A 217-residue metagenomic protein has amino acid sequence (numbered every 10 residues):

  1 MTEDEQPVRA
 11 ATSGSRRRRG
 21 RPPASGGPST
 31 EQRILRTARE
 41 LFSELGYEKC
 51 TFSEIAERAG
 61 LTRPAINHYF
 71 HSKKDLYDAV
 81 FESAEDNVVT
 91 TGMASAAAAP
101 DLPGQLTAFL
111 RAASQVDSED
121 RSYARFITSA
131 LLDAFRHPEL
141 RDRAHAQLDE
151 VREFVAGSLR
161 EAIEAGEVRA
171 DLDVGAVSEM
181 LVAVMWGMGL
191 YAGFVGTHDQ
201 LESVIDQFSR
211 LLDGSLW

Functional and structural regions predicted by a protein language model:
M1-R21, A108-V116, R152-E153, G157-E161 (+2 more regions): C-terminal peripheral helix-coil segments that are non-catalytic and often amphipathic
T2, R33, T37-D75, A79: Helix-turn-helix
E44-E48, A99, D120, A165: Short coil/turn segments at alpha/beta junctions that flank glycine-rich nucleotide-binding fingerprints
A79, T90-Y123, V174-L181, E202-I205: Hydrophobic alpha-helical connector segments
E82-V88: Short, basic, alpha-helical segments at the C-terminal edge of helix-turn-helix-like DNA-binding modules
V89, E119-S122, P138-A165, A176 (+1 more regions): Amphipathic alpha-helical packing segments from all-alpha helical-bundle domains
G104-Q105, S118-D142: Amphipathic alpha-helical segments used for helix-helix packing
